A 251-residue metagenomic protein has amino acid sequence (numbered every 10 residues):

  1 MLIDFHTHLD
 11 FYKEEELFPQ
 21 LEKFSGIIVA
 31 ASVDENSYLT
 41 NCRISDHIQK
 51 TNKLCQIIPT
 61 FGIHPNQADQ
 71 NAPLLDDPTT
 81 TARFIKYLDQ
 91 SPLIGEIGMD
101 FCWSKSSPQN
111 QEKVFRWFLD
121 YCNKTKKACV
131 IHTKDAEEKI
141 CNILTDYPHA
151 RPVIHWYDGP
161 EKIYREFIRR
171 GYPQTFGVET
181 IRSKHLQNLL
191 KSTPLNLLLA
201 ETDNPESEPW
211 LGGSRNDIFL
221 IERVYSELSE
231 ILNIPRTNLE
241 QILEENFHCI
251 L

Functional and structural regions predicted by a protein language model:
M1-L251: Mid-domain alpha/beta scaffold segments of enzyme catalytic cores
